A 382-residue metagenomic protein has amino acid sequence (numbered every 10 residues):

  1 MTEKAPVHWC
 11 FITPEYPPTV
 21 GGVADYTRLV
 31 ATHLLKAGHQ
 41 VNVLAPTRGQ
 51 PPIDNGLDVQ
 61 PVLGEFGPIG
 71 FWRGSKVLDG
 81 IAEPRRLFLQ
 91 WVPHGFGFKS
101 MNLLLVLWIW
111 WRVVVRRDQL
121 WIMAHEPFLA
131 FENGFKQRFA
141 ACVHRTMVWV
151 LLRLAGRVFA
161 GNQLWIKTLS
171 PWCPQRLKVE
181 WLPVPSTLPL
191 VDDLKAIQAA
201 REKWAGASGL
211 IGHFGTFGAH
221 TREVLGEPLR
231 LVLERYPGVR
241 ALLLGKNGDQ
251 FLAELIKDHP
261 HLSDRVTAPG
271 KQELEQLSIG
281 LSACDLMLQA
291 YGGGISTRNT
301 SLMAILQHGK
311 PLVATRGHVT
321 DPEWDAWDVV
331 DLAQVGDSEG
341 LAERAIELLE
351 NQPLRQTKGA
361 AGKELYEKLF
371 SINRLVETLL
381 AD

Functional and structural regions predicted by a protein language model:
T2-V7, L194-L210, L233-R235: Nucleotide-sugar donor-binding and catalytic loop/hinge architecture of NDP-sugar-dependent glycosyltransferases
P46-G49, F214, R240-A253, G270: Glycosyltransferase donor-sugar binding loop
L107-V115, R138-V158: Membrane-proximal helix-turn-helix segments that form the acceptor-binding/catalytic region of lipid-linked
W149-Q198, G206, H213-T216, A268: Donor nucleotide-sugar binding/catalytic pocket of nucleotide-sugar-dependent glycosyltransferases
G245, A253-E275: Nucleotide-activated donor-binding/catalytic signature segment of Leloir-type glycosyltransferases, i.e., the conserved
L281-S296, K310: Acidic donor-binding loop of glycosyltransferase active sites
Q307, D321-I346: Change "using UDP/GDP/dTDP sugars" to "using nucleotide sugars
G340-E347, L354-K368, L375: A short, well-ordered alpha-helix in the C-terminal region of glycosyltransferases
